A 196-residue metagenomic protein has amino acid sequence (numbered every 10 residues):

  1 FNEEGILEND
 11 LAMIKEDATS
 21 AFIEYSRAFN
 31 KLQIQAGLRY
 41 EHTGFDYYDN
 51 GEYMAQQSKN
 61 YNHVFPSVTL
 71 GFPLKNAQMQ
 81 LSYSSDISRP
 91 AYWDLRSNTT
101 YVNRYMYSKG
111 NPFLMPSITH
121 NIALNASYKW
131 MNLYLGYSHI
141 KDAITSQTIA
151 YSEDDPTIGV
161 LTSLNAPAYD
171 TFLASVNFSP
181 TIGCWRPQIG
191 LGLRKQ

Functional and structural regions predicted by a protein language model:
F1-Q196: Exposed, low-structure sequence patches enriched in small/polar residues
